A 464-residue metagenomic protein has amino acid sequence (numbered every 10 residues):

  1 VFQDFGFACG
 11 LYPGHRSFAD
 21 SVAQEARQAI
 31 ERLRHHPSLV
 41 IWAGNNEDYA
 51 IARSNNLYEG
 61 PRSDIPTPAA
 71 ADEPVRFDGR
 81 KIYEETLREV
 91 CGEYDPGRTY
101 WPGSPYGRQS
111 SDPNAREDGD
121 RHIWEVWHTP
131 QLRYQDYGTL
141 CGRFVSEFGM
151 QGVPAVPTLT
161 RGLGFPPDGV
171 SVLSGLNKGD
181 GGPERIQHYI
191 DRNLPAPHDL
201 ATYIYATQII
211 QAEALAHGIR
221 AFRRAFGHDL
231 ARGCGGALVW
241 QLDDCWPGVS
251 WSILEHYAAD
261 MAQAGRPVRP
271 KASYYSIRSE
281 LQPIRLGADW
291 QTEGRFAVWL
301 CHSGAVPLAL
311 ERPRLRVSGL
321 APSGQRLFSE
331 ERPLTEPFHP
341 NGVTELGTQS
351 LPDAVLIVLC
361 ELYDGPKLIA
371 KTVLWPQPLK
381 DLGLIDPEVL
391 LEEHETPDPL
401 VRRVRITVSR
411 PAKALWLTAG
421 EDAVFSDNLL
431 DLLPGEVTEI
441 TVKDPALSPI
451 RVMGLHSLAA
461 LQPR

Functional and structural regions predicted by a protein language model:
V1-F7, V22-A29, G218: Extended, hydrophobic alpha-helical segments in both membrane/secreted and soluble proteins
Y12-S111, V268: Active-site neighborhood of glycoside hydrolase catalytic domains
W42, E89-G92, W101-S111, R116-E311: Substrate-binding clefts and catalytic carboxylate motifs of secreted carbohydrate-active enzymes
R266-P270, S279-G287, L368-L400: Long, low-complexity ectodomains and other extracytoplasmic segments of secretory-pathway proteins
G294-F296, L400-V404: Structural beta-strand segments of beta-rich domains
S303-P313, V408-W416: A short beta-turn/strand-edge loop motif at beta-sheet boundaries
R312-L356, D422-S448: Intrinsically disordered, low-complexity Pro/Gly/Ser/Thr-rich segments with frequent PxxP/GP/PP motifs and embedded
G342-D386, P445-R464: Terminal connector regions
